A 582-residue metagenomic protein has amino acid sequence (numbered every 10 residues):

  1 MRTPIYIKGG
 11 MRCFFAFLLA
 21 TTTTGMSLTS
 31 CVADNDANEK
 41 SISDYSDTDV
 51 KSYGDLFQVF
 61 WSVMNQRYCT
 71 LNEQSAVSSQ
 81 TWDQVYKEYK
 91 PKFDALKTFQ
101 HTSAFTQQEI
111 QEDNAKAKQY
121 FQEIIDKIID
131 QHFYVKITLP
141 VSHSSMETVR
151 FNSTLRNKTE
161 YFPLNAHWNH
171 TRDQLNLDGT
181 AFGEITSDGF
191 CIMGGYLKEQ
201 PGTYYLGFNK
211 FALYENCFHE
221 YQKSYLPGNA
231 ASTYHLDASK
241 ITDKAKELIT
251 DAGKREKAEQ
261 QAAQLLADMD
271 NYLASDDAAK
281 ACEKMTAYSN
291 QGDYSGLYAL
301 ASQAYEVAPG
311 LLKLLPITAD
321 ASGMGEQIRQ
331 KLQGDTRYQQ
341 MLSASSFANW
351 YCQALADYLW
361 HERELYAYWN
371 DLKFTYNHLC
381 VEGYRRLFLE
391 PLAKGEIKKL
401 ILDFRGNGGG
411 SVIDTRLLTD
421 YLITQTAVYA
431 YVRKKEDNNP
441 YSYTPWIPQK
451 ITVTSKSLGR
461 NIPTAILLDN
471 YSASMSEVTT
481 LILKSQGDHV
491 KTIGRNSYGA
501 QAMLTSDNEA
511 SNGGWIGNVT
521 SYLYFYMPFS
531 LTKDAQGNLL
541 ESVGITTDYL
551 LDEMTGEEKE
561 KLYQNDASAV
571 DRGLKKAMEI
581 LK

Functional and structural regions predicted by a protein language model:
R2-F15: Bacterial N-terminal signal peptides that target proteins for export
F15-T23: Sec-dependent N-terminal signal peptides of Gram-positive bacterial secreted proteins and lipoproteins
M26-S30: C-terminal motif of bacterial Sec signal peptides marking the signal peptidase cleavage site
V32-I401, G406-G408, I413-R416, T424 (+2 more regions): Flexible, low-complexity junctional segments that flank or bridge functional domains
D94-A104, L300, E306-V307, D548-K582: Extracytoplasmic/peripheral linker and loop segments enriched in polar/acidic and small residues with frequent Thr/Pro
E306, L312-L315, K394, K399-I401 (+2 more regions): Conserved acidic, small-residue-rich alpha-beta core segments centered on
